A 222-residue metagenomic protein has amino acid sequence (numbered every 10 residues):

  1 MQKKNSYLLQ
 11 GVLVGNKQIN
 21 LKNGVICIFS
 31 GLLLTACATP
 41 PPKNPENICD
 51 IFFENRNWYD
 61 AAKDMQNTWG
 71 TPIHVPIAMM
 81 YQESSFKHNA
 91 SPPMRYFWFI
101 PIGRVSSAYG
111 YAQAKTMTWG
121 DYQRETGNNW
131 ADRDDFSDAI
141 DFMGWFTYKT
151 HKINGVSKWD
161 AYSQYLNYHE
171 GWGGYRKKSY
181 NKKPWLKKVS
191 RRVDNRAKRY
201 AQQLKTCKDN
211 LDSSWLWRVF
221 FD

Functional and structural regions predicted by a protein language model:
M1-I19: N-terminal secretory signal peptides that target proteins for export/translocation
G24-T35: Bacterial N-terminal signal peptides
A38-Y96, H151-N154, L204: Export/targeting segments at the very N-terminus of extracytoplasmic proteins
N47-F52, A62-M65, P101-Y109, E125-F136 (+2 more regions): Second-shell loop/turn segments in exported
A90-D121, Y165-N167, W185: Short, surface-exposed glycine/acidic/tryptophan-bearing loops
F99-G103, W159-L211: Catalytic and substrate-binding regions of cell-wall glycan-acting enzymes that process beta-1,4-linked
Y111-S163, N167-Y175: Alpha-helical segment that forms one wall of the substrate-binding/catalytic cleft in peptidoglycan-active domains
S213-D222: Low-complexity, Gly/Ser/Thr/Pro-rich intrinsically disordered linker/tail segments
